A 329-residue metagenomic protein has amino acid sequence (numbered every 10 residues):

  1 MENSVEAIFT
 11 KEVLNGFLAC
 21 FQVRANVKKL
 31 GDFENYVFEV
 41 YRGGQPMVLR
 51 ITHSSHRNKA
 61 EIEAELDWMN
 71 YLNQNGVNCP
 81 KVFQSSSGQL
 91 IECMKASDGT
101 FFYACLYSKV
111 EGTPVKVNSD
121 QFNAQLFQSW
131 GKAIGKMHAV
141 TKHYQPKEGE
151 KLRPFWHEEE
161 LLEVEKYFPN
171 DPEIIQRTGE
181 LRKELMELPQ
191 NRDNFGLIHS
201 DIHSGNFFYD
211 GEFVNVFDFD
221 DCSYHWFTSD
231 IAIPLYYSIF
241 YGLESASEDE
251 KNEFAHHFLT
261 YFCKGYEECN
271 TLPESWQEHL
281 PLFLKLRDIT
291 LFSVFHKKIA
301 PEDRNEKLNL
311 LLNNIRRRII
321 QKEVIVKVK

Functional and structural regions predicted by a protein language model:
M1-A25: Juxta-kinase regulatory segment immediately upstream of eukaryotic protein kinase catalytic domains
A19-Y41: ATP-binding glycine-rich phosphate-binding loop
F33-G44, V48, V82, K183-S229: Active-site acidic catalytic loop and adjacent metal/ATP-binding pocket of ATP-dependent phosphoryl transfer enzymes
R42-Y144: ATP-binding pocket architecture of kinase catalytic cores
S54, G88, L106-N118, E158-Y167 (+1 more regions): A glycine-centered beta->alpha junction motif in the catalytic cores of kinase/phosphotransferase enzymes
V117-P172, F195: A cross-family kinase active-site recognition segment
T228-N270, K285-P301: Active-site activation/catalytic loop segments of kinase-like enzymes and analogous catalytic loops in related
T290-K329: ATP/Mg2+ or Mg2+-diphosphate-binding catalytic cores that bind nucleotide phosphates or diphosphates via glycine-rich
